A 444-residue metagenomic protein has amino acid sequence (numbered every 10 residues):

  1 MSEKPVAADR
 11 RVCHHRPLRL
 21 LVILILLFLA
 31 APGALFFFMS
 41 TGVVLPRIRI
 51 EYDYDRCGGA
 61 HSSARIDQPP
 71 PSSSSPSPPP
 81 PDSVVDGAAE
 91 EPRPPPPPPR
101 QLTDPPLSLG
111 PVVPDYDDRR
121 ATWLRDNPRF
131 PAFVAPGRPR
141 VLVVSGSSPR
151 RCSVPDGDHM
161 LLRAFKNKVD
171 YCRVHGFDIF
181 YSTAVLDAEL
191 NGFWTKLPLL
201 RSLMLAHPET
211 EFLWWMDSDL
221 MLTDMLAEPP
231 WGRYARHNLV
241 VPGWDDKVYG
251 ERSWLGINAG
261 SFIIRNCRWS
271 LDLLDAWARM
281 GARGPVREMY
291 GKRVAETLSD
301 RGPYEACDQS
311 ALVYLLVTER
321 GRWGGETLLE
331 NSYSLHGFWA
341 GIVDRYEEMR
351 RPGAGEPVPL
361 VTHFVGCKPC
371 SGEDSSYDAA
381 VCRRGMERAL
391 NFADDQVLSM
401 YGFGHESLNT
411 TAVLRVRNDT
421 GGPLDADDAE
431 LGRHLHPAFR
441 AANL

Functional and structural regions predicted by a protein language model:
M1-M160, C370-L444: Juxtamembrane luminal stem/stalk of type II transmembrane Golgi/ER carbohydrate-processing enzymes
K4, I23, T195-S202, N266-L444: Catalytic core and acceptor-binding pocket of nucleotide-sugar-dependent glycosyltransferases
V134-R138, H207, G232-A235, S253-I257 (+1 more regions): Extracellular/periplasmic catalytic domains that process cell-envelope and extracellular macromolecules
G137-L142, R173-D178, E209-F212, G260 (+1 more regions): Core residues of folded domains in eukaryotic genome-function proteins
S148-F212, M221-E228, A235-H237, Y249: Active-site-proximal specificity loops/subdomain of glycosyltransferases
S148-R150, L186, L220-M221, D245-K247 (+3 more regions): Short, solvent-exposed loop/turn segments at secondary-structure junctions
L222-S261, C267: Conserved donor-nucleotide/metal-binding helix-loop-beta segment in metal-dependent transferases, i.e., the alpha-helix
